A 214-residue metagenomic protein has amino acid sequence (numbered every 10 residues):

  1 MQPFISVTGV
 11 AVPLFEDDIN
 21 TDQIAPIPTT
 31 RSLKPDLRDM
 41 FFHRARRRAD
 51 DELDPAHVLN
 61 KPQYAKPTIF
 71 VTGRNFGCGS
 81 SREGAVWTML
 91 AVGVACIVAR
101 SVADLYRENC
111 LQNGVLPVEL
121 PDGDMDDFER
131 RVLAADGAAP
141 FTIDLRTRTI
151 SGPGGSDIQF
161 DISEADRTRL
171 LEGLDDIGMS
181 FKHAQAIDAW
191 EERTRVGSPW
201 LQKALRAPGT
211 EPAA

Functional and structural regions predicted by a protein language model:
M1-A214: Cytosolic catalytic domains that perform sulfur/thiol-centered chemistry
